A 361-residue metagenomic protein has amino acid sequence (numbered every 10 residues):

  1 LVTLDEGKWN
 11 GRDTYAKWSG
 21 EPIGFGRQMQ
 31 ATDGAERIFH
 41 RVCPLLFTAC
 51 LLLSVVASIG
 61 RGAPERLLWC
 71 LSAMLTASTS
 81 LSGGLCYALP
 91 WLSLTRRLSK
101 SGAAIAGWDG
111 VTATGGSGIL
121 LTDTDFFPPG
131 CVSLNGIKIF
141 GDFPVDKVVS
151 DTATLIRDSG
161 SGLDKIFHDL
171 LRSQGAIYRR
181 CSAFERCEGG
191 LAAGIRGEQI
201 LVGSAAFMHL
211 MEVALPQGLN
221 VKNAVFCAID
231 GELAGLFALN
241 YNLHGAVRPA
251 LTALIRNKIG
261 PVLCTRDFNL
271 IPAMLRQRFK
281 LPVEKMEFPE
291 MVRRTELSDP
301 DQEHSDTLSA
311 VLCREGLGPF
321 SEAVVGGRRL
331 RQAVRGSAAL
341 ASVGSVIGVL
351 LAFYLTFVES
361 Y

Functional and structural regions predicted by a protein language model:
L1, G118, D123-S161, G189-G260: ATP-driven catalytic headpiece of P-type ATPases
L1-G118, T307-Y361: Hydrophobic alpha-helical transmembrane segments
V2-G7, W18-H40, F140-L191: ATP-binding catalytic core of ATPases
G7-R12, W18, I195-G197, D230-E359: Conserved ATP-binding TGD loop and adjacent catalytic N/P-domain core of P-type ATPases
L92-W108, H168-Q174, E198, G203-H209: Short, positively charged
G102, G175, E212, I255-K258 (+1 more regions): Glycine-centered loop/turn motif at secondary-structure junctions
A106-W108, R180, A250: Short beta-alpha junctions and helix-cap segments that line functional grooves
D109-A113, S182-E185, P216-V221: Short loop/turn motifs at secondary-structure junctions and domain boundaries
